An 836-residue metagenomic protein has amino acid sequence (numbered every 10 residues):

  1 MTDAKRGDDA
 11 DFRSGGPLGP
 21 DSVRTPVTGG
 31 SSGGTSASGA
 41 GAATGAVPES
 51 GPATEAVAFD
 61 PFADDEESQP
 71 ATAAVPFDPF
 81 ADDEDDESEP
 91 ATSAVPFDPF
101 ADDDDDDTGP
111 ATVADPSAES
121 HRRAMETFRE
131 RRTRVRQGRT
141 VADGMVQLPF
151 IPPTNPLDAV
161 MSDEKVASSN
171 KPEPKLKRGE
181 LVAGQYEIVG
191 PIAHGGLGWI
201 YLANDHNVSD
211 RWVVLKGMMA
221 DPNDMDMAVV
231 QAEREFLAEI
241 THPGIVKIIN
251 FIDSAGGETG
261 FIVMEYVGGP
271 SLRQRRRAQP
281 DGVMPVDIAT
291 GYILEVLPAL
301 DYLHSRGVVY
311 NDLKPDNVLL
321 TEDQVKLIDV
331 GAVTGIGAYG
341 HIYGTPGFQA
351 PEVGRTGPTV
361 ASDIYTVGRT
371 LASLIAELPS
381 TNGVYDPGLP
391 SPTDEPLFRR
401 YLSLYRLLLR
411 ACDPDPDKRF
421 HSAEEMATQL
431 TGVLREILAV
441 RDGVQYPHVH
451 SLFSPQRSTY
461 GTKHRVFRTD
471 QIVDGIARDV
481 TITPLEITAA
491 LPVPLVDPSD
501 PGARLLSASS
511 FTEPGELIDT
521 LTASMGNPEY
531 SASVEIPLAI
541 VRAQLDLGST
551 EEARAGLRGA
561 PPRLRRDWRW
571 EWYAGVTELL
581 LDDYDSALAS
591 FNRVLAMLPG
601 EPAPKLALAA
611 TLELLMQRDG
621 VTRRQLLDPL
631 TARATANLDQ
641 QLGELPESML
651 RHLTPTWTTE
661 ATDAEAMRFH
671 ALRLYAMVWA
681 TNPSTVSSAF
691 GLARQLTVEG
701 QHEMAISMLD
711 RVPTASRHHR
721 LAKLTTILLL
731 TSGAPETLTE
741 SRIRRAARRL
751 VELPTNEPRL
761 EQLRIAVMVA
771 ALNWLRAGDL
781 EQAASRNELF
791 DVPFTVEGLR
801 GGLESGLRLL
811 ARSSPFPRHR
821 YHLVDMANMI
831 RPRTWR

Functional and structural regions predicted by a protein language model:
H194, A203-W212: Conserved N-lobe loop of protein kinases adjacent to the ATP-binding glycine-rich P-loop
W199: Conserved N-lobe ATP-binding subsite of Hanks-type protein kinase domains, especially the beta3 VAIK lysine
P222-E239: AlphaC helix of the eukaryotic protein kinase fold
N250-D253: A short, aromatic-enriched beta-strand patch in the conserved N-lobe beta-sheet of the protein kinase catalytic domain
G256-S271: Conserved short submotifs of the Hanks-type protein kinase catalytic core that shape the nucleotide-binding pocket
Y292-I293: Activation segment signature within eukaryotic-like protein kinase domains
H304-L320: Catalytic-loop of the protein kinase fold
V440-I540, Q544: Regulatory extensions appended to serine/threonine kinase catalytic cores
